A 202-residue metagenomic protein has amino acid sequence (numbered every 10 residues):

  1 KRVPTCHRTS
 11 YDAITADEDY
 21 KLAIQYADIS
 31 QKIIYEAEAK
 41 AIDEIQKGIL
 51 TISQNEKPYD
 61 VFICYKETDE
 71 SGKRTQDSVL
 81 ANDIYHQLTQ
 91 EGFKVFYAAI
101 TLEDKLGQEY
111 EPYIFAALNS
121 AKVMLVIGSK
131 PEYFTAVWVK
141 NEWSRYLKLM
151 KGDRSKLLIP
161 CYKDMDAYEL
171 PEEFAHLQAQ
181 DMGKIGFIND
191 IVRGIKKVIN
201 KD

Functional and structural regions predicted by a protein language model:
R2, K130-P131, C161-A167: Short beta-alpha junction loops
D12-I127, L147-L157, I185-D202: Conserved N-terminal substructure of TIR/SEFIR domains
E70, D104, Y133-F134, A167-Y168: Flexible, glycine-rich phosphate/dinucleotide-binding loops and adjacent beta-alpha linkers at cofactor/substrate
Q76-S78, Y133-K140: Active-site-adjacent loop/helix micro-motif of nuclease/hydrolase catalytic cores
N141-R145: Glycine-rich, phosphate-binding/catalytic loops in enzymes
M165-L177: Glycine-rich, charge-decorated loop segments at or immediately adjacent to ligand/cofactor-binding or catalytic sites
A179-G183: Short acidic-hydrophobic, aromatic-tinged amphipathic segments that line or gate anion-handling sites
